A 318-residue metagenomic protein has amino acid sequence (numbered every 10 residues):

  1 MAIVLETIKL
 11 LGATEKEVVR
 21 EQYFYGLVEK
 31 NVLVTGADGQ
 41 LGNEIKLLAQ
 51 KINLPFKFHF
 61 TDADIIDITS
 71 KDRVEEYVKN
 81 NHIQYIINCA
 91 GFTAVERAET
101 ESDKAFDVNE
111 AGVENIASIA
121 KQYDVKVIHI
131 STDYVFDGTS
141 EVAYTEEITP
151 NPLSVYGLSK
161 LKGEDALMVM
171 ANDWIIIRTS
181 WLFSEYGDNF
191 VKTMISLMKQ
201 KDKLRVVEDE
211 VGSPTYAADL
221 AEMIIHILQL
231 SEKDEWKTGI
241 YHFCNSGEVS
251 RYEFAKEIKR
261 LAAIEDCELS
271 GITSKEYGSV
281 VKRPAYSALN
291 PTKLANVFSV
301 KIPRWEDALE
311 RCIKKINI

Functional and structural regions predicted by a protein language model:
I3-F24, W305-I318: Amphipathic terminal alpha-helices
L33-L47: N-terminal Rossmann NAD(P)H-binding glycine-rich loop of SDR-like oxidoreductase domains
Q40, M223, L230-V280: Mid/C-terminal beta-alpha module of Rossmann-like enzyme folds, strongest in SDR-family dehydrogenases/epimerases
K71-V108: NAD(P)H-binding glycine-rich loop region in Rossmannoid oxidoreductase-like domains and their noncatalytic homologs
T100-I128: NAD(P)-cofactor binding segment of oxidoreductase domains
D107, G112-N115, V135-I177, W181-L182: Catalytic helix-loop patch of NAD(P)-dependent Rossmann-fold dehydrogenases
D165-G212, A218-D219, I225-H226, I258: NAD(P)-dependent short-chain dehydrogenase/reductase
I240, S250-K256, T273-C312, I316-N317: Conserved C-terminal active-site "lid" loop/helix of NAD(P)H-dependent oxidoreductases that clamps the redox cofactor
